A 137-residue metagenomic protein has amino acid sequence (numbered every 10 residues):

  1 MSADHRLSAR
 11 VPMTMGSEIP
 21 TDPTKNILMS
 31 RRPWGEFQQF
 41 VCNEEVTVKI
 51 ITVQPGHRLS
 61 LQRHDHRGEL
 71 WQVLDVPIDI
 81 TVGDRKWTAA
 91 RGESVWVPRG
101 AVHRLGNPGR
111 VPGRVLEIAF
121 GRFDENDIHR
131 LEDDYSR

Functional and structural regions predicted by a protein language model:
D4-H5: Intrinsic-disorder-associated, low-complexity terminal segments enriched in Asp/Asn/His/Tyr and depleted of Lys/Arg
S17-R31, R104-R137: Double-stranded beta-helix
K25-G68: A short glycine-rich, His/Asp/Glu-containing loop-to-beta-strand
P55-H57, H66-R67, R85, A101-V102 (+1 more regions): A generic "binding-loop/recognition-motif" signal
R63-D65, V73, N107-R110: Short glycine/proline-enriched turns and hinge-like loops at secondary-structure junctions
H66-D79, G83: Glycine- and acidic-residue-biased ligand/ion/polar-headgroup-sensing regions
D84-V102: Short acidic-glycine-tyrosine-enriched beta hairpin
